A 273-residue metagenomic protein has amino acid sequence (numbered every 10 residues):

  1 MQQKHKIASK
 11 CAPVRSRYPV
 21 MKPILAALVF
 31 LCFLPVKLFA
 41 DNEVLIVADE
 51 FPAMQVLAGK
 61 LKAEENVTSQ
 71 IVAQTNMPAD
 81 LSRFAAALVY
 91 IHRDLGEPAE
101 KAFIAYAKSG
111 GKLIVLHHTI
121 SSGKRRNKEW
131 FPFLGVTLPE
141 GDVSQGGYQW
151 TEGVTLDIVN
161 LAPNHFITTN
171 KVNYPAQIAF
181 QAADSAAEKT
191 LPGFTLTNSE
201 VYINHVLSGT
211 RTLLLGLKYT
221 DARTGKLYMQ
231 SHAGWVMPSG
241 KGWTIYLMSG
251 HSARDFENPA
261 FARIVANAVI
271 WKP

Functional and structural regions predicted by a protein language model:
Q2-Q3, M21-I24: Positively charged n-region of N-terminal signal peptides that target proteins for export
R15-V20: Short, Lys/Arg-enriched N-terminal segments with co-localized hydrophobic residues within the first ~10-30 amino acids
A26-K37: Bacterial N-terminal signal peptides
D41-E43, P52-A53, S208, K218-P273: Extracellular ligand-binding/catalytic regions of CAZymes and related secreted enzymes and adhesion modules
N42-R125: Helical hinge/lid and interdomain linker segments adjacent to catalytic or ligand-binding clefts that mediate domain
Q55-E64, Y148-G240: Catalytic beta-strand/loop cores that center a nucleophilic Ser/Cys/Thr and support acyl-enzyme chemistry
D94-Q181: A glycine-rich, often tryptophan-bearing local segment used as a flexible ligand/cofactor-contacting loop or short
